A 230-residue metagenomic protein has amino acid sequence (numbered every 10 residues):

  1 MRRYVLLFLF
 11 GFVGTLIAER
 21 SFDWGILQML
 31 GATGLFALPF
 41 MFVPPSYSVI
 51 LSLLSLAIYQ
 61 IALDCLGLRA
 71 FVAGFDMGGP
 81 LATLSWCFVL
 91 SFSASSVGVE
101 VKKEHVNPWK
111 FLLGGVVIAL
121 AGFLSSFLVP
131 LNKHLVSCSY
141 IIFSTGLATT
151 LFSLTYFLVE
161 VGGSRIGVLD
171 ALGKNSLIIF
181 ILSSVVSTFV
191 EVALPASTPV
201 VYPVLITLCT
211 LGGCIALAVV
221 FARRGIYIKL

Functional and structural regions predicted by a protein language model:
M1-L230: Alpha-helical transmembrane segments and their immediate juxtamembrane cytosolic regions
